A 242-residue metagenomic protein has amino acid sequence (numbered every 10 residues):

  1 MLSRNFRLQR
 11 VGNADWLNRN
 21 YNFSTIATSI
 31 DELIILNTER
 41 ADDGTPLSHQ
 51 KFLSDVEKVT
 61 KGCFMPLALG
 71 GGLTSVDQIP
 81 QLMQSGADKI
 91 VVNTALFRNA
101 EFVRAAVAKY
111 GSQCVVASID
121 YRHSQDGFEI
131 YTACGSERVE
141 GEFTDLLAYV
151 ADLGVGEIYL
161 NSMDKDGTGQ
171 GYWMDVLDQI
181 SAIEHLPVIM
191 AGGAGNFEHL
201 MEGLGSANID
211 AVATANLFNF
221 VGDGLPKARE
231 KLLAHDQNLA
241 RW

Functional and structural regions predicted by a protein language model:
M1-M65, V76-D77, Q84, F97 (+5 more regions): Conserved N-terminal beta1-alpha1 strand-loop-helix module at the mouth
L33-I35, L67-G71, I90-V92, V115-I119 (+3 more regions): Hydrophobic faces of well-ordered beta-strands that scaffold small-molecule active sites in alpha/beta enzyme cores
E57, P80, R104, A108 (+3 more regions): Alpha-helical segments flanking ligand/cofactor-binding loops in enzyme cores
C63-G86, D175-V212: Catalytic cores of alpha/beta
L96, I119-H123, D164, N216-V221: Glycine-rich beta-alpha junction loops
L96-N99, R104, A108-Q113, S118: Alpha/beta catalytic cores of group-transfer enzymes, especially the acyltransferase/condensing modules of polyketide
F102-Y110, M201-W242: C-terminal helical cap(s) of enzyme catalytic domains, especially alpha/beta-barrels
G127-E140, T168-Q170, I189-T214, F218-G224: Active-site-adjacent loop and "lid" segments of alpha/beta metabolic enzymes
